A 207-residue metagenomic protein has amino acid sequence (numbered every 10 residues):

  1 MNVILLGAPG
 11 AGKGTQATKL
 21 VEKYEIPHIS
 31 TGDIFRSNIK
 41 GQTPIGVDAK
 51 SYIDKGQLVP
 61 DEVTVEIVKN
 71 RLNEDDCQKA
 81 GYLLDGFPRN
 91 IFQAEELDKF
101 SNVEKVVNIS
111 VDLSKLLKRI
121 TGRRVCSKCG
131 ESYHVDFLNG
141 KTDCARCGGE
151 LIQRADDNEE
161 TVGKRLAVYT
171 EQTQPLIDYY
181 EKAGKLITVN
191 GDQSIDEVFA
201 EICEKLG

Functional and structural regions predicted by a protein language model:
L5: Hydrophobic anchor at the beta1->P-loop junction of P-loop NTPases
A8: P-loop (Walker A) phosphate-binding loop of NTP-binding proteins
K13: Conserved lysine of the Walker
P27-N102, V125, R154, F199: ATP-dependent small-molecule kinase phosphotransfer cores that center on conserved nucleotide phosphate-binding segments
L84-S132, D136: ATP-dependent NMP and nucleoside kinases share a basic, alpha-helical "lid"
K118-G163: Cys/His-rich short segments
E150-G207: NTP-dependent small-molecule kinase module
